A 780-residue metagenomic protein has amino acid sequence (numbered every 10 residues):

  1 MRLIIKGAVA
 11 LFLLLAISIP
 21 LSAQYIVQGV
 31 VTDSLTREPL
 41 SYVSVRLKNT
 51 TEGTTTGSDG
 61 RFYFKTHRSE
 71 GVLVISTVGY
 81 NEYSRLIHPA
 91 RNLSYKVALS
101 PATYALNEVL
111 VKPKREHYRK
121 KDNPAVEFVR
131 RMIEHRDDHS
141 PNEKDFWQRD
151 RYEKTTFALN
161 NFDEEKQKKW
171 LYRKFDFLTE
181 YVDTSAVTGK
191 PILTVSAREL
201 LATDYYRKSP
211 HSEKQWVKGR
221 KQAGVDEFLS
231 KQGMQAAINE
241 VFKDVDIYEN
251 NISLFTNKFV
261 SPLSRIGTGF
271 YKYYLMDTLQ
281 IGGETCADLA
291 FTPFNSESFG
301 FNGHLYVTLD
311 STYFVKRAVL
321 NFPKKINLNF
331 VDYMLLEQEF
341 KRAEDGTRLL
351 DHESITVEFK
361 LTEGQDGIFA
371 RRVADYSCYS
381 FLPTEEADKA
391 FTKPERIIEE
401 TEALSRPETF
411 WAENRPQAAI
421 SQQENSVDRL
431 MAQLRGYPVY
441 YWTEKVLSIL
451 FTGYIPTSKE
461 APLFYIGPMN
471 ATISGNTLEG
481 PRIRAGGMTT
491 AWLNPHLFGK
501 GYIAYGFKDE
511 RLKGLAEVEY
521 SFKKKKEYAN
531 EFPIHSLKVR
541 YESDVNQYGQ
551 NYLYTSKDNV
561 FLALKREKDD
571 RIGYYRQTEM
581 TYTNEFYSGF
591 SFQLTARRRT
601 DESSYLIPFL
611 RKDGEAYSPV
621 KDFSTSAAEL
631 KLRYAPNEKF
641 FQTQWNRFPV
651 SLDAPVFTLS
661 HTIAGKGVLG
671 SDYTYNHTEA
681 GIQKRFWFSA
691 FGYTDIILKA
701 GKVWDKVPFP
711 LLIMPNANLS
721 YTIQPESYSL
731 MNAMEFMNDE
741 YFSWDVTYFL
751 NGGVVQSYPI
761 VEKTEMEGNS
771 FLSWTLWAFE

Functional and structural regions predicted by a protein language model:
Y25-V27, S34-N49, R68: Short, ordered, surface-exposed loop/turn motifs in non-cytosolic proteins
V27-D33, G60, V97: A short, amphipathic beta-strand motif
V43-L47, L73, V111, L320 (+1 more regions): Hydrophobic beta-strand segments
L47-N49, V72-R85: A short, solvent-exposed loop/turn motif at the edges and junctions of modular extracellular/periplasmic domains
T51-R61: Short, acidic Ser/Thr/Gly-rich low-complexity loop/linker segments typical of extracellular and cell-surface proteins
H88-K114: Extracellular beta-sheet/turn segments enriched in Thr/Pro/Gly and aliphatic residues
Y104, L110, K114-C286, T292-G300 (+7 more regions): Structured extracytoplasmic
N257-F259, F391-E780: Exposed, low-structure sequence patches enriched in small/polar residues
